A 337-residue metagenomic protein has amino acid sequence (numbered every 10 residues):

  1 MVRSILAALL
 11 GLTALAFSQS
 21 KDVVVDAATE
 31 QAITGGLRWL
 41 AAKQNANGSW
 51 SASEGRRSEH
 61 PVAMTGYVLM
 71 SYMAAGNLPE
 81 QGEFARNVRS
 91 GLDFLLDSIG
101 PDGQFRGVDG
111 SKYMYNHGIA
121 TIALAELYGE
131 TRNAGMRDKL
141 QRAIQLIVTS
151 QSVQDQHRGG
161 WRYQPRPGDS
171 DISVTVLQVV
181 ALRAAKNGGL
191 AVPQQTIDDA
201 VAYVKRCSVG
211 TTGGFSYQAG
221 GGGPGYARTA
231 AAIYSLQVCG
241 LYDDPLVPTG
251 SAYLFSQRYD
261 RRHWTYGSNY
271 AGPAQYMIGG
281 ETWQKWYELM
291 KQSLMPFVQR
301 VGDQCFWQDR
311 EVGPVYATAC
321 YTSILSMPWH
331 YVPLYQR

Functional and structural regions predicted by a protein language model:
M1-L6: Bacterial N-terminal signal peptides that target proteins for export
L10-S18: Hydrophobic h-region of N-terminal signal peptides that target proteins for export in Gram-negative bacteria
Q19-R38, A46-N87, G100-Q145, T149-D198 (+3 more regions): An alpha-helical repeat/solenoid feature that recognizes helix-turn-helix modules
E288-V298: C-terminal closing repeat unit and adjoining cap/tail of repeat-based domains
Q299-F306: Large, well-folded core regions of big proteins
